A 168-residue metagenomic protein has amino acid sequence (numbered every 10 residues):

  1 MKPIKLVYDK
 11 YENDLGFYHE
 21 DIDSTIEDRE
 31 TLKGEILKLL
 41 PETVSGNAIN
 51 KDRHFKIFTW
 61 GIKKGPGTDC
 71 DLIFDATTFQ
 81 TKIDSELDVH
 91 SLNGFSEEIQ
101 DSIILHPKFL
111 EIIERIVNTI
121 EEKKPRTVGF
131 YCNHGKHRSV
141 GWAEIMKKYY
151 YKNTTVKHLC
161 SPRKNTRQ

Functional and structural regions predicted by a protein language model:
M1, H19, Y149-V156: Structural alpha-beta junctions
P3-K10, D14-Y18, I22-R126: C-terminal accessory "lid"/substrate-recognition subdomains
W60, Y131-N133, L159: Short loop/turn motifs enriched for small/polar and acidic residues
D75, G129, T155-H158: A structural signal for short, well-ordered beta-strand segments and their strand-loop junctions that often border
V117-Y149: Catalytic cysteine-centered active loop of the rhodanese-like fold, especially the PTP/DSP P-loop
E144, K152-Q168: Cysteine-dependent PTP/DSP-like catalytic domain, specifically the C-terminal lobe
